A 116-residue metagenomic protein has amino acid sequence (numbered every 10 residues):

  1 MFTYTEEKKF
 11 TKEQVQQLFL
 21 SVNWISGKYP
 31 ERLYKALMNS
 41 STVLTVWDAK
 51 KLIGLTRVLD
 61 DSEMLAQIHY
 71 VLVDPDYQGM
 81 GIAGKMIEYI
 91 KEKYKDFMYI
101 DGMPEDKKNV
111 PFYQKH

Functional and structural regions predicted by a protein language model:
M1-K28: Short amphipathic alpha-helix that is part of the acyltransferase structural core
F10, E63, K107-K108: Short alpha-helical
L20-V43: Active-site rim helix/loop that mediates acceptor-substrate recognition in acyltransferases
R32-L33, G54, Q67, M86: Hydrophobic alpha-helical segments typical of transmembrane helices and their membrane-interface/capping positions
T45, K51-D60, Q67-L72: Conserved beta-strand in the GNAT
V73, G79-E92: Conserved acetyl-CoA-binding loop-helix of GNAT-fold acetyltransferases
D96-D101, E105-H116: Conserved active-site alpha-helix within GNAT-family acetyltransferase domains
